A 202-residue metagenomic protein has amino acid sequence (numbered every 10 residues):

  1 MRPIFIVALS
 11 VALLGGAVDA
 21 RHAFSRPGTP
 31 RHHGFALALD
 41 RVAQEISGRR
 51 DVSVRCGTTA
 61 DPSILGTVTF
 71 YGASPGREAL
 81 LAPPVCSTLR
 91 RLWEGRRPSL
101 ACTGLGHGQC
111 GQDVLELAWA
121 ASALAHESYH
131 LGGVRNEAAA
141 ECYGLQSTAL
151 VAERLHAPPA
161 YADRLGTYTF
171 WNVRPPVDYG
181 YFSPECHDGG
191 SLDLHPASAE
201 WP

Functional and structural regions predicted by a protein language model:
R2-Q109: A metal-dependent hydrolase signature that marks the N-terminal structural subdomain at the beginning of catalytic folds
L39-I46, Y71-G72, H126-H130, P159-V177: Short, intrinsically disordered, charge-biased short linear motifs at domain edges
D51-C56, G133-A139, E153-L165: Surface-exposed patches in mature extracellular/periplasmic domains of secreted proteins
V54-I64, L145, A160-F170: Acidic helix-start/capping segments at beta-turn-to-alpha-helix junctions
P62-F70, E94-R96, Q109-W119, A152 (+2 more regions): Extracellular/mature segments of secreted proteins
G106-G108, A125-E127, L131, E153: Substrate-binding clefts and substrate-entry loops adjacent to catalytic sites of polymer-processing enzymes acting on
A118, S122-E141, L145: Active-site recognition of the HExxH zinc-binding catalytic motif
E153-P202: Long, well-structured alpha-helical subdomains associated with metal-dependent extracellular/ecto-lumenal hydrolases
